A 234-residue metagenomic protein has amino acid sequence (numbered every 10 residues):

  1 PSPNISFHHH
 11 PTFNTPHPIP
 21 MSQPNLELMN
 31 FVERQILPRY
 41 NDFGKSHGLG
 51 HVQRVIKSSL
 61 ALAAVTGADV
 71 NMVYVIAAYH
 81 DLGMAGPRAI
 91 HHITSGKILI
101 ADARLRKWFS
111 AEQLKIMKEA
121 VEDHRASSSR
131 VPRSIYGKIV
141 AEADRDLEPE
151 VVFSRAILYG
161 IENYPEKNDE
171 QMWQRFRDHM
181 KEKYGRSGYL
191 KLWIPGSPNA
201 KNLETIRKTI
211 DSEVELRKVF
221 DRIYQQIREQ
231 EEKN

Functional and structural regions predicted by a protein language model:
P1-M21: Low-complexity proline/serine/threonine-rich segments in eukaryotic and viral proteins
S22-P38: Short alpha-helical hairpin
Q23, N41-A68, Y79, S129-N234: Divalent metal-dependent phosphate-bond-processing catalytic cores, especially two-metal-ion Mg2+/Mn2+ enzymes that act
L49, Q53-I56, Y74, A111-E122: Short, well-structured alpha-helical segments
V55, I90-L105: An active-site-proximal "capping" alpha-helix that borders the catalytic cofactor pocket
V70-P87, H91-S95, I116-A126: His-Asp-centered metal-binding catalytic motifs of divalent-metal-dependent phosphohydrolases/nucleases
I98-R133: Hydrophobic, well-structured mid-protein blocks that either form specific transmembrane helices
